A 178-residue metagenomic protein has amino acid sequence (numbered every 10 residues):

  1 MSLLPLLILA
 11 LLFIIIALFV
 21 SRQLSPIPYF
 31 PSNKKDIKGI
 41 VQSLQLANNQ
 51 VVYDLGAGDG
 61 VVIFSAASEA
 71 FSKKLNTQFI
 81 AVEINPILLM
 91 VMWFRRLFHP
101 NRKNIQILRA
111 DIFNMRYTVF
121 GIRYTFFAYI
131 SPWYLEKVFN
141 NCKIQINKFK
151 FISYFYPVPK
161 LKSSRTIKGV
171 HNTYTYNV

Functional and structural regions predicted by a protein language model:
M1-A47: S-adenosyl-L-methionine
N49-G58: Conserved class I S-adenosyl-L-methionine
D59-K74: Conserved SAM-binding loop of SAM-dependent methyltransferases across substrates and taxa, primarily the Class I
N76-E83: Conserved SAM-binding motif I beta-strand of class I
M92: Conserved SAM-binding loop
P100-I112: Conserved SAM-binding strand-loop segment of SAM-dependent methyltransferases
Y124-E136: A short SAM/SAH-binding and catalytic strip from SAM-dependent methyltransferases
W133-V178: C-terminal substrate-binding/active-site "lid" region of AdoMet-derived donor-dependent transferases
